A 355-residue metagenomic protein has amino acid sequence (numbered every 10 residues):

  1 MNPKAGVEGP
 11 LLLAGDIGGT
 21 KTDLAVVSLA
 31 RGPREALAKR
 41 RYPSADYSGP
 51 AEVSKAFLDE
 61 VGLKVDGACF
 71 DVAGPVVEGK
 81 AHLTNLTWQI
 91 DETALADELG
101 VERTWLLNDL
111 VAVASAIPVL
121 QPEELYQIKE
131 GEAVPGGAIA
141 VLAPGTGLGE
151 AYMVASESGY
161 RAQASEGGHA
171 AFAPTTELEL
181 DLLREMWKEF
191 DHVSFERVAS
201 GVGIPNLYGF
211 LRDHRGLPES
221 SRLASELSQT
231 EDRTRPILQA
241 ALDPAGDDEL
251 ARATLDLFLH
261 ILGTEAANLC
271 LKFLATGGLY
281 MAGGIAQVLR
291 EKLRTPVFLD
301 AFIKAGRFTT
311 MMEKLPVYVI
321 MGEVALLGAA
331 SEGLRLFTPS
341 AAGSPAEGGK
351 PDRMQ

Functional and structural regions predicted by a protein language model:
M1-K64, D181-Q355: ATP-binding/phosphotransfer module of carbohydrate and carboxylate kinases, centering on a glycine-rich
G9-P10, G100-E102, P135-I139, L148 (+2 more regions): Short coil/turn connectors at secondary-structure junctions
D16, C69-A73, L107, I139-G147 (+2 more regions): Short beta-strand segments
Y42-A45, L83-L86, W105-A112, E130-V134 (+2 more regions): Active-site nucleophile and cofactor-binding loops and adjacent substrate-binding regions of central metabolic enzymes
E52, T93, A112, T146 (+3 more regions): Residues on a specific face of well-ordered alpha-helices
D59-E124, V141, V288-E291: Short beta-strand-loop/turn "lid" adjacent to the catalytic site in phosphate-handling enzymes
E124-E130, V134-R197, R290-L293, F298-I303 (+1 more regions): Glycine-rich phosphate-binding loop of actin/hexokinase-like ATP-binding domains
